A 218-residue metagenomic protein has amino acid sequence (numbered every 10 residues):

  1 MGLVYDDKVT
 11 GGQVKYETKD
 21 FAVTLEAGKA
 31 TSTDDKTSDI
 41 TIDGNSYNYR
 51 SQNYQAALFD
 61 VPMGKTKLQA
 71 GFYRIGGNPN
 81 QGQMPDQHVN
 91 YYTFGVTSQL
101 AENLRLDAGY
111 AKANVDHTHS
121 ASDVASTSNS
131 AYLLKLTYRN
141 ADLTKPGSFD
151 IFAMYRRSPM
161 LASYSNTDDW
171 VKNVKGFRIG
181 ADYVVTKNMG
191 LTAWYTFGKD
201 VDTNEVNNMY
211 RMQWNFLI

Functional and structural regions predicted by a protein language model:
M1-P62, T66-Q87, Y91-T93, L161-W170: Surface-exposed coil loops of outer-membrane beta-barrel proteins
P62-L68, F72-I218: Outer-membrane beta-barrel pore domains
